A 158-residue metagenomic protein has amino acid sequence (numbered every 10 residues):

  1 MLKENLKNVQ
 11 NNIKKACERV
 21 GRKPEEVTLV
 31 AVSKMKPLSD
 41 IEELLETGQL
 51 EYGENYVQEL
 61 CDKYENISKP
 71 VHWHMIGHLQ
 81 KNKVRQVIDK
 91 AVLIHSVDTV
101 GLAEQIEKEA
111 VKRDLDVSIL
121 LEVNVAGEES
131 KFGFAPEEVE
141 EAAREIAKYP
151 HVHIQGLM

Functional and structural regions predicted by a protein language model:
M1-M158: Conserved alpha/beta-domain cores
